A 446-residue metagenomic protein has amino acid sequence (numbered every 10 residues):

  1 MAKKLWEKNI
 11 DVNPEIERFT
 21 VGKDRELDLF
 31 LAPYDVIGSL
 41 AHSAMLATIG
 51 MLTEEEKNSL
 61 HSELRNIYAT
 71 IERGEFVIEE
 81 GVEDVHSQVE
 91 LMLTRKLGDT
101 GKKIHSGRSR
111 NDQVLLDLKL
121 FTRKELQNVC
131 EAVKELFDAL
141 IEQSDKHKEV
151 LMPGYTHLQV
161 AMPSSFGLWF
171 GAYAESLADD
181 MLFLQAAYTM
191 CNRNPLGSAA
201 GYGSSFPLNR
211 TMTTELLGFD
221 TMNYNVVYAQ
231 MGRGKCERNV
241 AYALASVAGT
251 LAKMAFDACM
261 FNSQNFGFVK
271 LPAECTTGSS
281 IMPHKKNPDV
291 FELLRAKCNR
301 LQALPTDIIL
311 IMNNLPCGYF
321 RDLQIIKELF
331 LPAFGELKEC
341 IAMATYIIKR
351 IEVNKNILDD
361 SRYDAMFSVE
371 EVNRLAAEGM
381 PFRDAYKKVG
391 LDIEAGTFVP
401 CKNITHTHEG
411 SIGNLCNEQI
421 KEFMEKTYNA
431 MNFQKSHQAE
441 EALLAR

Functional and structural regions predicted by a protein language model:
M1-G203, L208-T214, T221, T277-G278 (+3 more regions): A helix-coil-helix interface module used to build multimeric assemblies and to scaffold catalytic/cofactor sites
A2-G38, D99-T100, G267, M282-R446: Glycine-rich cofactor/substrate-binding loops
H42, E63, I67-T70, M92 (+13 more regions): Generic, well-ordered alpha-helical scaffold segments in large soluble proteins
L60-L64, L217, N262, A273-C275 (+2 more regions): A general structural motif at alpha-helix termini
H105, R110-Q113, H157-S164, L168 (+8 more regions): Alpha-helix capping and helix-loop boundary segments enriched in small/acidic/polar residues
K119, R123-C130, K134, I141 (+10 more regions): Short amphipathic alpha-helical segments with heptad-repeat character
K146, F183-A186, M190, F219-V226 (+6 more regions): Conserved helix-loop functional segments at active or binding sites
L217-P305: Acidic, glycine-rich loop-and-beta core segments that form the ion-binding/anion-interacting portion of active sites
